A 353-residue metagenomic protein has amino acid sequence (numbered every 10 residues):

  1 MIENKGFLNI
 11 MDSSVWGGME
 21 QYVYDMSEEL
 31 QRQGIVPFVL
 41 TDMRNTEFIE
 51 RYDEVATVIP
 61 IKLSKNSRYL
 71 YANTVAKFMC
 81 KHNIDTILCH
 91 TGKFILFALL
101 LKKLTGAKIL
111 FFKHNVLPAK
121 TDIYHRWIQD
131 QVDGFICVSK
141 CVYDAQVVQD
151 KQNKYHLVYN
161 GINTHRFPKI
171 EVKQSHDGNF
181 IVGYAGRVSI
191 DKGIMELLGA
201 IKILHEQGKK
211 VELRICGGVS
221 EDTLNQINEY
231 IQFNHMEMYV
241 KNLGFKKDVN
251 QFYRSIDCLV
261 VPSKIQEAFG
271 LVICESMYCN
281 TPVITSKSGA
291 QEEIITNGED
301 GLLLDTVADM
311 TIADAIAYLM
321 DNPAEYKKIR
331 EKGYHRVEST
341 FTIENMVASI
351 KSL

Functional and structural regions predicted by a protein language model:
N9-Y69, L157, E221: N-terminal strand-loop element at the rim of the active site of nucleotide-sugar-dependent glycosyltransferases
G17-D25, F180, Y184-K209, L213 (+3 more regions): A conserved mid-protein helix/loop that constitutes part of the nucleotide-sugar donor-binding site
L40-T46, A185, E212-Q226: Glycosyltransferase donor-sugar binding loop
T41, P282-T285, I295: Short hydrophobic beta-strand element within catalytic cores of glycosyltransferases and related nucleotide-activated
C89-I95: Short His-centered aromatic/hydrophobic patch
K103, I109-K140, Q149-D150: A conserved, positively charged/aromatic
D222-N225, M236-K246, F252, L302-L303: Active-site donor-binding acidic/aromatic loop of nucleotide-activated sugar and phosphosugar transferases involved
T296-G298, L302-D309, Y318-A324: Conserved acidic donor-binding segment of nucleotide-sugar-dependent glycosyltransferases
